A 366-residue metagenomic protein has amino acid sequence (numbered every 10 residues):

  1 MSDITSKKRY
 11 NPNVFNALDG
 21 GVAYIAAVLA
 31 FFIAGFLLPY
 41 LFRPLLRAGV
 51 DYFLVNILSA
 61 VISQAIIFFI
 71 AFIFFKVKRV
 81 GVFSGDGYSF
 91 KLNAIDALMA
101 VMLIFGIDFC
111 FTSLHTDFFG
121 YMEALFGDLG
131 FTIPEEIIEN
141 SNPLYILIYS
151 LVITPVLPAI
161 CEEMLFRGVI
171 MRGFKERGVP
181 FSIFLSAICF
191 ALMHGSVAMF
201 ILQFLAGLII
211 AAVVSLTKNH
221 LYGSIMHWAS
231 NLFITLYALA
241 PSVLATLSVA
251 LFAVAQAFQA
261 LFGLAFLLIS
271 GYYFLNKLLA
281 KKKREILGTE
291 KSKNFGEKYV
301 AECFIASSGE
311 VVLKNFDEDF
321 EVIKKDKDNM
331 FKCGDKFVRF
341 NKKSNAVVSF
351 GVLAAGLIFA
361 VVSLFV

Functional and structural regions predicted by a protein language model:
M1-G85, I234-V366: N-terminal, membrane-interfacial amphipathic/helix-forming hydrophobic leader that caps and precedes the first
G21-I25, I57-L58, A97-M102, I148 (+4 more regions): Hydrophobic alpha-helical transmembrane segments
Y24-V28, L208-K218: Generic transmembrane alpha-helix motif of multi-pass integral membrane proteins
Y52-N56, S84-P158, L364-V366: Juxtamembrane helix-loop-helix connectors linking adjacent transmembrane helices in multi-pass membrane enzymes
V61, V101-M102, L151-V156, I160 (+5 more regions): Residue-level signature of the transmembrane alpha-helical core of multi-pass small-molecule transporters
G106-F109, T132-F200: Function-critical hydrophobic alpha-helical transmembrane segments in multi-pass membrane proteins
E176, S215-I225: Membrane-helix interface "capping/anchor" motifs
S196-I209, L236, A240: Interfacial helix-loop-helix junctions of multi-pass membrane proteins
